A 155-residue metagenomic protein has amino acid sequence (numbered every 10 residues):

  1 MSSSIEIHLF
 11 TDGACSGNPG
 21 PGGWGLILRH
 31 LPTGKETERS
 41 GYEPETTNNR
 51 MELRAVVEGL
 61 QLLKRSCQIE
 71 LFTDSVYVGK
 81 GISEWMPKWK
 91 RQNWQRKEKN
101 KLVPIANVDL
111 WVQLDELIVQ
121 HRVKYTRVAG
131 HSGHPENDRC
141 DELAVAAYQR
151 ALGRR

Functional and structural regions predicted by a protein language model:
S2-R54, Q61-C67, E142-R154: RNase H-like nuclease fold core
A14-P21, V56-R139, L143, Y148: RNase H catalytic domain
